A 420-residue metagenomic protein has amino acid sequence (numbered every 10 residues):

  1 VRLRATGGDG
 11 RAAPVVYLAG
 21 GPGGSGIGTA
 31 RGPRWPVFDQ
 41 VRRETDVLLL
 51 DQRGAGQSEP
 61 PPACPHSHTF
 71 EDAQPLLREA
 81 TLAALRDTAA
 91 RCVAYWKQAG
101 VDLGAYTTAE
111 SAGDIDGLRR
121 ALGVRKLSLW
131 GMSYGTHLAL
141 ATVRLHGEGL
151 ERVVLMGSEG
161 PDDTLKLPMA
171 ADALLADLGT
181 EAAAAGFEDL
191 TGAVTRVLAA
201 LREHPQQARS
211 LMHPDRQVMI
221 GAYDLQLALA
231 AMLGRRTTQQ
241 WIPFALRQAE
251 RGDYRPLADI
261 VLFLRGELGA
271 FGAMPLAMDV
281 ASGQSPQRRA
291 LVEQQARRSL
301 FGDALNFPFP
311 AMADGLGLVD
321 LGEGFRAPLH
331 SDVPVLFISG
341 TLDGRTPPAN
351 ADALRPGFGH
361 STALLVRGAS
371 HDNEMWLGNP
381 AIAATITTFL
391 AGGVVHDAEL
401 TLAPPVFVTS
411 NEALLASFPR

Functional and structural regions predicted by a protein language model:
R2-D224, A277-R420: Gly/Pro-rich cap/lid or specificity-loop segments adjacent to the active site
H66-T69, R255-I260, F271: Short, charged low-complexity linear segments at domain edges
A99, A185, M232, F263-L264: Alpha-helix C-capping/helix-to-loop hinge sites
E159-D177, P243-R265: Flexible "cap/lid" loop of the alpha/beta hydrolase fold
A183, R202, A230-L233, I242-E250: Regular secondary-structure segments
A208-L227, L233-T237, R265-A273: Structural motif
L233-R247, S285-A290, L321: Short helix-capping/linker segments at secondary-structure and domain boundaries
